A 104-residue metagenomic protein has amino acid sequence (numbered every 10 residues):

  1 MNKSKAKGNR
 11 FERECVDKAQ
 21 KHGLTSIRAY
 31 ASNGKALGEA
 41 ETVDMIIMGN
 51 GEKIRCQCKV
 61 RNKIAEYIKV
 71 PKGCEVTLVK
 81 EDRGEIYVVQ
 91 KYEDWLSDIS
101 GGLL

Functional and structural regions predicted by a protein language model:
M1-L104: Catalytic phosphate/metal-binding cores of nucleic-acid and nucleotide-processing enzymes, i.e., regions that mediate
